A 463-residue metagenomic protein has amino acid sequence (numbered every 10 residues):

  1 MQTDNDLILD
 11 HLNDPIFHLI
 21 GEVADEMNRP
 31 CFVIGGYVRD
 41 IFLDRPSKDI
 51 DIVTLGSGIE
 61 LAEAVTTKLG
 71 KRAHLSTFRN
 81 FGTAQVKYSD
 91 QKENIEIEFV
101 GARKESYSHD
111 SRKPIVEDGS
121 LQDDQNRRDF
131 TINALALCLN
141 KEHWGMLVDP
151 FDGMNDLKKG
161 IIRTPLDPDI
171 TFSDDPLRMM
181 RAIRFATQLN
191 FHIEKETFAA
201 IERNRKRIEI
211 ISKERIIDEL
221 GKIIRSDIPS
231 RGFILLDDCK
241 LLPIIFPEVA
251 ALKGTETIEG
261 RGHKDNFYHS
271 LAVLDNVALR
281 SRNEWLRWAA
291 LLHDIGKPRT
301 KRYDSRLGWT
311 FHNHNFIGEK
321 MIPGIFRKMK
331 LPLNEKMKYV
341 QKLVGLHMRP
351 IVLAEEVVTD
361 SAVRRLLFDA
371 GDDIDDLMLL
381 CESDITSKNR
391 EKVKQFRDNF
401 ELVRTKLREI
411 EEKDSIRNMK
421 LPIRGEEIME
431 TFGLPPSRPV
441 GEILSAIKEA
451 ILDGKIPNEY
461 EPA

Functional and structural regions predicted by a protein language model:
M1-A463: Catalytic cores of the polymerase beta-like nucleotidyltransferase superfamily and closely associated nucleotide
